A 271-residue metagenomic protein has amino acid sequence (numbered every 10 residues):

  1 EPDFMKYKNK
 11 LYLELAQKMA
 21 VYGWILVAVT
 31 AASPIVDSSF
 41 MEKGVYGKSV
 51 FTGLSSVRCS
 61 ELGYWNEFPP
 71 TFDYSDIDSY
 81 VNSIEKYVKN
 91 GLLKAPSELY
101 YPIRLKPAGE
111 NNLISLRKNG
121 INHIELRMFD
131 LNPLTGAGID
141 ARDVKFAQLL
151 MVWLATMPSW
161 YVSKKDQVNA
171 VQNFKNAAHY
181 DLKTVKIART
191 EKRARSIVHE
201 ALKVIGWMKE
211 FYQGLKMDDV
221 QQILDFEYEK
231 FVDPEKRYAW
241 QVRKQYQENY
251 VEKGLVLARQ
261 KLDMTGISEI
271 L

Functional and structural regions predicted by a protein language model:
E1, Y22, I121, F129 (+4 more regions): Alpha-helix initiation/capping motif
E1-K118: Loop-rich catalytic cores of soluble enzymes, especially ATP-dependent carboxylate-amine ligases and other
E1-M19, L134-M151, E191-K209: Helical (often loop-to-helix) elements that flank the catalytic cores of nucleotide-handling enzymes
D3, D37, D73-D78, D130-N132 (+7 more regions): Acidic-enriched, low-complexity/disordered segments with a strong bias for Aspartate over Glutamate
Y22-S33, G91, I103-E110, P133 (+6 more regions): Short secondary-structure junctions and interdomain/linker hinges
E67-Y74, L126, K230-E235: Short, exposed beta-strand "edge-strand" segments with a Pro/Gly-rich flavor and a Y/T-containing core
K89-E191: Long, well-ordered mid-to-C-terminal structural blocks that present hydrophobic/aromatic surfaces
K165, Q172-L271: Sequence termini and other peripheral, non-core segments
